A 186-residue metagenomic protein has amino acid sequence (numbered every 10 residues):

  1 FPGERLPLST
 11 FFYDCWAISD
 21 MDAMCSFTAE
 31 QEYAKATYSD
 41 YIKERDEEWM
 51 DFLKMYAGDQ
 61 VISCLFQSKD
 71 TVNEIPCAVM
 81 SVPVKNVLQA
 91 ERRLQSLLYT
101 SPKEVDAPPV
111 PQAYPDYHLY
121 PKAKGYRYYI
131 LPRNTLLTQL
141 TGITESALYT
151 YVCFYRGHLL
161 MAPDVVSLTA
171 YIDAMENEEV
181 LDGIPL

Functional and structural regions predicted by a protein language model:
F1-L186: Signature of soluble extracytoplasmic/periplasmic domains of secreted precursors and cell-surface proteins
